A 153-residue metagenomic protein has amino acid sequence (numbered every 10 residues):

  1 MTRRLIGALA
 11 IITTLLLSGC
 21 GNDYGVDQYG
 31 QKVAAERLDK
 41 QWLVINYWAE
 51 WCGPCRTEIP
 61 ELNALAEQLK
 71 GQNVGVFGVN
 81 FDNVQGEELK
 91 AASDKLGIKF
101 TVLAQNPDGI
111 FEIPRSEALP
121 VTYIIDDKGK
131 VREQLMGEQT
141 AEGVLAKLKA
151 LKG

Functional and structural regions predicted by a protein language model:
M1-L9: Bacterial N-terminal signal peptides that target proteins for export
L16-G19: C-terminal motif of bacterial Sec signal peptides marking the signal peptidase cleavage site
G21, L43, L119-P120: Short loop/turn microsegments at loop-to-beta-strand junctions
G21-D27: Bacterial lipoprotein signal-peptidase II cleavage site
E36-R56: Short active-site neighborhood of thiol/selenol oxidoreductases, capturing the structured segment around
V44-I45, V76, T122: Hydrophobic beta-strand anchors of alpha/beta hydrolase catalytic cores
T57-L96, P107-E112: Structural microenvironment flanking redox-active thiols in thiol-disulfide oxidoreductases
D94-I98, A104-K149: Thiol/disulfide oxidoreductase modules built on the thioredoxin-like
